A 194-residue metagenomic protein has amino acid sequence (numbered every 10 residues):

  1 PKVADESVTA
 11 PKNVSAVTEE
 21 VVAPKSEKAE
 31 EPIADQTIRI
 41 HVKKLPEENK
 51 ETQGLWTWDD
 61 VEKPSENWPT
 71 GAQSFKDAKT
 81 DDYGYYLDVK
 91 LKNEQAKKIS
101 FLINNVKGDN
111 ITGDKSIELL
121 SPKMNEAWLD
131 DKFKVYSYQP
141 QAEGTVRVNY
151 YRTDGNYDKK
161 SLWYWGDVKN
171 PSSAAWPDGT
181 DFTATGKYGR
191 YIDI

Functional and structural regions predicted by a protein language model:
K2-P32: Intrinsically disordered, low-complexity repeat and linker tracts
A4, H41-L45, W58, D88-K92 (+8 more regions): A structural detector for beta-sheet-dominated domains
P11, E31, K115-A142: Extracellular beta-sheet/turn segments enriched in Thr/Pro/Gly and aliphatic residues
Q36-Q53, G144-K160: Short, surface-exposed binding/anchoring microloops in extracellular/periplasmic proteins
E48-E94, V106-D114, N156-I194: Aromatic-rich carbohydrate-binding modules that target alpha-glucans
K97-F101: Exposed beta-strand face motif in extracellular beta-rich ectodomains
